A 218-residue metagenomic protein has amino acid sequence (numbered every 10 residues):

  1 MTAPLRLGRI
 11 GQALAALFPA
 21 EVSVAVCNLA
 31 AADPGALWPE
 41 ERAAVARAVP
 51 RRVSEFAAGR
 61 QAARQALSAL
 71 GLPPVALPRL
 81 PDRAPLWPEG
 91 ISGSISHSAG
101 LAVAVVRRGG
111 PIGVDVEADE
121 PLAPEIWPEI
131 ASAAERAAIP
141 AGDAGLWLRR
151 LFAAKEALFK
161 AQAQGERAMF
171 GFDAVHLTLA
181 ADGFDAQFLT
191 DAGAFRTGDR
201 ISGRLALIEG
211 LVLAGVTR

Functional and structural regions predicted by a protein language model:
M1-R218: Core catalytic alpha/beta fold that binds nucleotide/phospho-ligands
